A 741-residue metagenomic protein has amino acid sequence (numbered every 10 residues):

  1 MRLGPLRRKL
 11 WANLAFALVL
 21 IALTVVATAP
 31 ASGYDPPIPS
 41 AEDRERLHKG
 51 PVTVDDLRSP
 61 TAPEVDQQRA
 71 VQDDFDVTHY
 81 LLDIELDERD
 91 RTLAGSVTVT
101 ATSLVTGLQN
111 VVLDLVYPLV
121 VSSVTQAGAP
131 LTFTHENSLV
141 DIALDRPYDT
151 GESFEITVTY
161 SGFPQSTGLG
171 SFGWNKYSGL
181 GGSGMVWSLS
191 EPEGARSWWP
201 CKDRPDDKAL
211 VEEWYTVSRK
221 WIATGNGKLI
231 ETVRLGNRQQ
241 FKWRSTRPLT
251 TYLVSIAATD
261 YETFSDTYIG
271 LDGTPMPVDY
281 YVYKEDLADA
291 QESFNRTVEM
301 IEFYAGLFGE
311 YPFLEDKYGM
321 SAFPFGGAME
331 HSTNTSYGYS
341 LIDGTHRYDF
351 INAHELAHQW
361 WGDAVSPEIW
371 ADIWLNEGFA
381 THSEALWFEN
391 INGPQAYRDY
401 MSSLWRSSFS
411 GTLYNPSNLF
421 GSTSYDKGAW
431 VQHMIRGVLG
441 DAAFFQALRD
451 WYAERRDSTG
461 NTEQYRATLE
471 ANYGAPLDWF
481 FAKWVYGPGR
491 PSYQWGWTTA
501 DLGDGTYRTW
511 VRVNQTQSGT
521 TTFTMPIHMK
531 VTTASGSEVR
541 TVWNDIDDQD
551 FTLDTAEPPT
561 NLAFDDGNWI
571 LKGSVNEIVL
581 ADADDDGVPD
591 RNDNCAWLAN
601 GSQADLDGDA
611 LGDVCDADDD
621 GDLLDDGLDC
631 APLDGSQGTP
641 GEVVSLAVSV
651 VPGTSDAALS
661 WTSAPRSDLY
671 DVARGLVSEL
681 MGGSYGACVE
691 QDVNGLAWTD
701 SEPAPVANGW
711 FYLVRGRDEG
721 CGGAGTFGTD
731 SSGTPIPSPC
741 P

Functional and structural regions predicted by a protein language model:
P30-A94, L180-S183, D478-W479, K483: N-terminal, polar/Ser/Thr-rich
D35-R44, V111, V116-S178, D550-A556: A surface-exposed beta-strand-loop module
G95, S188-E193, C201-A353, H382: Hydrophobic helix-coil surface modules that form long, contiguous segments used for peptide/substrate interaction
V105, P312, G421-V511: Amphipathic alpha-helical substructures
T150, T159-V211, T259, F264-T267 (+1 more regions): Glycine/proline-rich low-complexity spacer/linker segments in large multi-domain proteins
D206, T335-R398, L448: Zinc-dependent metallopeptidase catalytic helix centered on the HExxH motif and its immediate flanking segment
L271, G327, A371-L439, R455-D457: Acidic/His/Gly-enriched intrinsically disordered linker/tail segments that often contain short helix/coil "MoRF-like"
V579-S663, D671, E679, G695-G709 (+1 more regions): Extracellular calcium-associated, cysteine-rich motifs in secreted modular proteins
